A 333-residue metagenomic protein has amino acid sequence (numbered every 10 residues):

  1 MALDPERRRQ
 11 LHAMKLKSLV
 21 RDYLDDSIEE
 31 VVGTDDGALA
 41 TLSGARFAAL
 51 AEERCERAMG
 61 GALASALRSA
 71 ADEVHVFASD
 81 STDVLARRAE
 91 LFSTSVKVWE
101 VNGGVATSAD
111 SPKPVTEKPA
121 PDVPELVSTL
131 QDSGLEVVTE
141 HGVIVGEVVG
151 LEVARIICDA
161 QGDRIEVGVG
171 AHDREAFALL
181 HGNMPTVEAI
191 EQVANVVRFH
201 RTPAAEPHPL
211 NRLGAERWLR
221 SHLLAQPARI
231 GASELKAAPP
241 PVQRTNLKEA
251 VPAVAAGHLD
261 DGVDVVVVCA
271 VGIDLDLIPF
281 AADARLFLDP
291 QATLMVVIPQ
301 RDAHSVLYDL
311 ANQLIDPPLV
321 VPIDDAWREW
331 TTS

Functional and structural regions predicted by a protein language model:
M1-S333: Charged, terminal alpha-helix-loop-beta segments that serve as non-catalytic nucleic-acid engagement and/or assembly
